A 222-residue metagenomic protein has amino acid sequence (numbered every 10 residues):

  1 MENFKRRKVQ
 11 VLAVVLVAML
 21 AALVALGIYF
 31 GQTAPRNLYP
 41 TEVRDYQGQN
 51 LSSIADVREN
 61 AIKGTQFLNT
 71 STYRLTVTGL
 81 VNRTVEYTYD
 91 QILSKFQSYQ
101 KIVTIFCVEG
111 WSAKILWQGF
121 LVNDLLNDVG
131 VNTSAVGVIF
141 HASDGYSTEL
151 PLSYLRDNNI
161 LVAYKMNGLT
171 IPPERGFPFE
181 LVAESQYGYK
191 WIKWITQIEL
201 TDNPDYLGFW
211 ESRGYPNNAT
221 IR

Functional and structural regions predicted by a protein language model:
E2-L75, D128-R222: Extended, aromatic/histidine-rich regions of cofactor-dependent oxidoreductases associated with respiratory
D56-K63, Q91, V108, G119: N-terminal post-signal-peptidase region of extra-cytosolic proteins
T65-A113: A glycine-rich, hydrophobic loop/mini-helix early in the fold
Y73, V85-T88, Q118-L121, L125 (+1 more regions): Stable alpha-helical elements in mature extracytoplasmic
Q97-L150: Mid-length scaffold segments of soluble, non-membrane domains
